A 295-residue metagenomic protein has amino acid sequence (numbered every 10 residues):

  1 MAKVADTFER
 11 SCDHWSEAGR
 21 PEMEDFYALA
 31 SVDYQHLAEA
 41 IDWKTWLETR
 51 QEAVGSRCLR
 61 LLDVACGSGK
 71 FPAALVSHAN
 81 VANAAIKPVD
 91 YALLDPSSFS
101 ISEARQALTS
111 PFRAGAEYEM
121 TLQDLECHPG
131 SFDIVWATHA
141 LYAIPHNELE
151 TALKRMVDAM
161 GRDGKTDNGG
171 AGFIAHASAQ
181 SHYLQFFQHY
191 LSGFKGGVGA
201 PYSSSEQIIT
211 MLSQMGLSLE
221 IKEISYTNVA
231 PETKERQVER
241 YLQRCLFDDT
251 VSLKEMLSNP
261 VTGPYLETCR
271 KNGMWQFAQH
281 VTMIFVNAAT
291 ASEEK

Functional and structural regions predicted by a protein language model:
A2-S56: Class I SAM-dependent methyltransferase Rossmann-like catalytic core, especially the SAM/SAH-binding loop
W46-S56, V76-P88, M160-D167: Alpha-helix termini
R60-L125: Class I SAM-dependent methyltransferase SAM/SAH-binding core
F132-E148: A short SAM/SAH-binding and catalytic strip from SAM-dependent methyltransferases
E150-A171: A short glycine-rich, Lys/Arg-flanked "PGG" loop and its adjoining helix->strand segment in the class I
G169-G199: Conserved class I S-adenosyl-L-methionine
A200-G216: Short alpha-helix
S218-K295: Conserved Class I S-adenosyl-L-methionine
